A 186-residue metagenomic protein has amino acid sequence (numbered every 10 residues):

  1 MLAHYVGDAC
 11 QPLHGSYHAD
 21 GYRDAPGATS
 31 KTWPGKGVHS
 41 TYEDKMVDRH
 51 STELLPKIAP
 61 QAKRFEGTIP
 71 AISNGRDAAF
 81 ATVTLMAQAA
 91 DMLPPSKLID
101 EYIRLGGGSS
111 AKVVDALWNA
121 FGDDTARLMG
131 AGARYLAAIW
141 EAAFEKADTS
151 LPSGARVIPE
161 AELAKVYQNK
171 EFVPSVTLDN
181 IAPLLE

Functional and structural regions predicted by a protein language model:
M1-A3, G15-E186: Active-site- or binding-pocket-proximal scaffold segments within functional domains
G7, L13-H14: Short active-site segment of divalent metal-dependent hydrolases/proteases that encodes the spacing between
